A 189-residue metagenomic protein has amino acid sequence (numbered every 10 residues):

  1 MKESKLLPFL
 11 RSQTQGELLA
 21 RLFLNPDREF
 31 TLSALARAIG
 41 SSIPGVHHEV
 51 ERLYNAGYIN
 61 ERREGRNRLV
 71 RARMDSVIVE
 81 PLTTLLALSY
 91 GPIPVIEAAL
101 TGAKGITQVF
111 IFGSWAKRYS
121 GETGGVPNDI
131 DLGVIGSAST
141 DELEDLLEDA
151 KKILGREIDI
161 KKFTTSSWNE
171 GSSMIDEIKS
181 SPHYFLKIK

Functional and structural regions predicted by a protein language model:
K2-E51, N55-Q108, A116-P127, I135-K189: Catalytic core of pol beta-like nucleotidyltransferases
G113: Active-site glycine-centered loops adjacent to acidic/histidine catalytic or metal-binding residues that shape
